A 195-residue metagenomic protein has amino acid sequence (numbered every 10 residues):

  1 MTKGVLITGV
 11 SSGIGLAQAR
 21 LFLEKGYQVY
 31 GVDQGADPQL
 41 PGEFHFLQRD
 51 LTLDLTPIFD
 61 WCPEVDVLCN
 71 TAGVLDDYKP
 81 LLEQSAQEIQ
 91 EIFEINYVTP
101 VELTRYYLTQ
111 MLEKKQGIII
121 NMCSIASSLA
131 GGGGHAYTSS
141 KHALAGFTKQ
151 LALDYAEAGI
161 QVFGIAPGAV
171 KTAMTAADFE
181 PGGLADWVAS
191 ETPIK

Functional and structural regions predicted by a protein language model:
S11, A19: N-terminal Rossmann NAD(P)H-binding glycine-rich loop of SDR-like oxidoreductase domains
K79-L81, E88-Q90, V188: Substrate-binding pocket helix/loop in short-chain dehydrogenase/reductase
Q84, A130-T138, Q150: Active-site loop-to-helix junction immediately N-terminal to the catalytic Tyr of the SDR YXXXK motif in Rossmann-fold
T104, S140: Active-site helix of classical SDR
T109, L153-D154: Alpha-helical segment proximal to the catalytic Tyr-Lys
S124: Residue(s) in the substrate-gating loop at a strand-loop-helix junction that position the organic substrate next
P167-A177: Short, flexible catalytic-loop segment of classical short-chain dehydrogenase/reductase
